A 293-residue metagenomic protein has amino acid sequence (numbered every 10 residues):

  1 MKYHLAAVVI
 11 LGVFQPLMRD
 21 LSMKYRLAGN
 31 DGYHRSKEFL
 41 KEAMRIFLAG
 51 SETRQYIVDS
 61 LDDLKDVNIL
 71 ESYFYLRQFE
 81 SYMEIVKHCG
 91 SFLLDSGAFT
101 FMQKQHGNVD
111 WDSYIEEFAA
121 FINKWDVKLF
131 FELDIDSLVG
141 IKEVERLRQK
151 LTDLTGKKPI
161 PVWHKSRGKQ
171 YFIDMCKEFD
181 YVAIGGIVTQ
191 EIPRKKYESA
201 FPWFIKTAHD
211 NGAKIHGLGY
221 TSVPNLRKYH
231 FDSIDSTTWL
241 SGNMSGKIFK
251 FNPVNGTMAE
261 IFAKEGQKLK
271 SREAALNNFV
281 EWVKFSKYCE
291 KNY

Functional and structural regions predicted by a protein language model:
Y3-F14, R19-R148, T152, K287-Y293: Non-catalytic, usually N-terminal nucleic-acid engagement modules in DNA/RNA processing proteins
H34-A43, Y56, M244-Y293: C-terminal accessory extensions appended to soluble enzyme cores
K65-V67, C89, T155-K157, C176-A183 (+2 more regions): Glycine-enriched alpha-helix->loop->beta-strand junction motifs that scaffold or abut catalytic
I69-L76, K128-E143, K157-Y171, D180-K196 (+1 more regions): Catalytic beta/alpha-barrel core
D95, P161, Y229: Conserved, mostly hydrophobic/aromatic
D153-L154, S199-I215: Alpha-helix-loop-beta-strand connector modules within alpha/beta enzyme cores
Y171, T221-S233: Catalytic cores of alpha/beta
V188, H230-N252: Glycine-rich phosphate-binding active-site loops on the catalytic face of alpha/beta enzymes
